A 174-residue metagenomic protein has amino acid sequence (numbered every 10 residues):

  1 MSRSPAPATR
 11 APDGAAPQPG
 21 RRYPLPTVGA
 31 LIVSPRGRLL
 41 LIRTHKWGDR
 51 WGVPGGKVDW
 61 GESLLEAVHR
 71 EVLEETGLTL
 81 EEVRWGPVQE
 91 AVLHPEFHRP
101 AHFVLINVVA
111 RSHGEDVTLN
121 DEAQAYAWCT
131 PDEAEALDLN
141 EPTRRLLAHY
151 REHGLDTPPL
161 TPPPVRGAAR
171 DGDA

Functional and structural regions predicted by a protein language model:
S2-L31: Acidic, metal-coordinating catalytic segment for phosphate/diphosphate chemistry, firing primarily on the Nudix
P26, G77-E115: Active-site segment of metal-dependent pyrophosphate-handling enzymes, primarily the Nudix hydrolase catalytic core
I32, N107-R111, T130: Short, well-ordered beta-strand micro-motif
G37-E75, A174: Conserved Nudix-box catalytic region and its N-terminal flanking loop in Nudix hydrolases and closely related
G52, N107-V109, D138: Conserved beta-strand segments that form the floor/walls of ligand-binding pockets within enzyme and binding domains
T118-Y150: NUDIX/MutT-family hydrolases
R144-A174: Charged phosphate-binding loop/patch that engages nucleotide di/tri-phosphates or the phosphate backbone of nucleic
